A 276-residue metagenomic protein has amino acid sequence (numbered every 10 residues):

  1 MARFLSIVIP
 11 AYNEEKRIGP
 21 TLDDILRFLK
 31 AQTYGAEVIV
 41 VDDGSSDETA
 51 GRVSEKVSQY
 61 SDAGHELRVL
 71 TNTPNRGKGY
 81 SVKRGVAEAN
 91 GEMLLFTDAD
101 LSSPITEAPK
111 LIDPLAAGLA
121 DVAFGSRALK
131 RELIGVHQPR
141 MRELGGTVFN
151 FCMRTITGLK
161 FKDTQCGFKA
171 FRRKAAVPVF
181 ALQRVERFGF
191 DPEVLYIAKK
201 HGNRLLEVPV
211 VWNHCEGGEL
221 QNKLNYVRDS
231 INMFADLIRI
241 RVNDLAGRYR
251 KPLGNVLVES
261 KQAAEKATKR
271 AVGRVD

Functional and structural regions predicted by a protein language model:
M1-F4, G158, L182-D276: Hydrophobic helical membrane-anchoring modules
M1-R27, Y34: N-proximal low-complexity "stem/linker" segments adjacent to membrane-targeting elements
E14-R17, S45, K78, P104: Donor nucleotide-sugar binding loop of glycosyltransferases
K16-P20, D47-K56: Acidic helix N-cap motif at the loop->helix transition within catalytic regions of sugar-transfer enzymes
A36-I39, A50-E88: Conserved donor nucleotide-binding strand/loop of the catalytic core
D42-G51, L101: A conserved acidic beta->alpha catalytic loop
N72-E88, M93, I105-F188, C215-L224 (+1 more regions): Acceptor/aglycone-binding surface of glycosyltransferases and processive sugar-polymer synthases
